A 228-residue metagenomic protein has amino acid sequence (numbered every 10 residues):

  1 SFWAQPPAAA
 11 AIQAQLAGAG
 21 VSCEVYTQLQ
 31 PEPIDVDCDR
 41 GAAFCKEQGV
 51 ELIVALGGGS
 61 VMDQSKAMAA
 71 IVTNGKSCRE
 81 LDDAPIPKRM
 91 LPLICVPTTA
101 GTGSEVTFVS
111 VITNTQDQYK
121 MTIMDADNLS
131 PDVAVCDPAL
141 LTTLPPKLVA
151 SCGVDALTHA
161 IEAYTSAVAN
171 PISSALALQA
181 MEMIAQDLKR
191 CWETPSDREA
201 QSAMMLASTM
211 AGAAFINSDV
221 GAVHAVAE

Functional and structural regions predicted by a protein language model:
S1, T99, A139, V226: Anionic group-transfer/hydrolysis microenvironments
S1-L52: ATP/NTP phosphate-donor binding region
V36-C136: Glycine/threonine-rich beta-strand-loop-alpha-helix active-site module that forms ligand/phosphate-binding
V109-S218: Carboxylate- and glycine-rich phosphate/diphosphate-binding segment that chelates Mg2+/Mn2+
S218-E228: C-terminal catalytic subdomain
